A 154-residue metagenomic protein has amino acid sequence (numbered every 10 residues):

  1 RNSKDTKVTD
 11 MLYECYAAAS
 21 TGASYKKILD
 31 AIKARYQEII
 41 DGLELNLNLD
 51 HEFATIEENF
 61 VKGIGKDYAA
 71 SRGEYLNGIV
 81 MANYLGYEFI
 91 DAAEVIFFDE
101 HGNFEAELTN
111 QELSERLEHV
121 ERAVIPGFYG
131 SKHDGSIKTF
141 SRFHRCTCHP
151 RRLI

Functional and structural regions predicted by a protein language model:
R1-I154: Nucleotide/pyrophosphate-binding catalytic subdomain
